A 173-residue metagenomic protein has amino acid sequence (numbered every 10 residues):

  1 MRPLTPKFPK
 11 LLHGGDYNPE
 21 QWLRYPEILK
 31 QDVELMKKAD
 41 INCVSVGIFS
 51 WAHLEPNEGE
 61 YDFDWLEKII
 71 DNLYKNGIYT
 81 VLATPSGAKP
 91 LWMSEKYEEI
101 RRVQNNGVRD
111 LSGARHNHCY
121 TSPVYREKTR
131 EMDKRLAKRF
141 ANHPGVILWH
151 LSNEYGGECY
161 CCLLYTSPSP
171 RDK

Functional and structural regions predicted by a protein language model:
M1-C43: N-terminal carbohydrate-binding accessory modules
P9-L11, D40-N42, N76-T80, N142-I147: Short, well-ordered coil/turn segments that N-cap beta-strands
H13-L23, S50-D64, L111-K128: The substrate-binding groove and active-site-proximal loops of carbohydrate-active enzymes, especially glycoside
G14-N18, S45-G47, V81-P85, H150-S152: A cross-family glycoside hydrolase active-site/sugar-binding cleft signature
V33-K37, V46-V103: Aromatic-lined substrate-binding rim segments of carbohydrate-active enzymes
I69-N76, H116-L151: An active-site-proximal structural segment forming one wall of the substrate-binding cleft that immediately precedes
G157-C161: Substrate-binding cleft/loops of secretory-pathway carbohydrate-active enzymes
Y165-K173: Single conserved hydrophobic/aromatic residue that forms the stacking wall/gate of nucleotide- or nucleobase-binding
